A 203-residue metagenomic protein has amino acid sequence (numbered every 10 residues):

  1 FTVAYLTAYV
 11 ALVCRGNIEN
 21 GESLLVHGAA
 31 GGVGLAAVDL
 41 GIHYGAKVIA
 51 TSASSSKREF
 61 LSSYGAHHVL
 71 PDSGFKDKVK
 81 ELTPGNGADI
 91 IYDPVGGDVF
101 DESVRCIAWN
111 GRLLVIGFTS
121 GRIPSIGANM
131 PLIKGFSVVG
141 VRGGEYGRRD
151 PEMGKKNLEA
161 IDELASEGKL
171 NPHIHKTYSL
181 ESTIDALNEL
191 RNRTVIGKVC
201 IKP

Functional and structural regions predicted by a protein language model:
F1-S73: Mid-domain Rossmann-like dinucleotide-binding core that forms the NAD(H)/NADP(H) cofactor-binding site
N20-E22, A88, N110: Phosphate-coordination loops involved in phosphoryl transfer and adenosine-cofactor binding
L25, I91-Y92, L114: N-terminal Rossmann-like NAD(P) cofactor-binding module of classical short-chain dehydrogenase/reductase
G28-A29, V95, F118: NAD(P)H cofactor-binding loop motif with strongest signal on the N-terminal glycine-rich segment
L61, D98-K169, K202-P203: Glycine-rich phosphate-binding loop and adjacent beta-alpha segment of Rossmann(oid) nucleotide-cofactor-binding
F75-G85: Short amphipathic alpha-helix with an adjacent loop that forms part of the alpha/beta core around
D162-E163, E167-K176, I184-P203: C-terminal capping/lid region of NAD(P)-dependent oxidoreductase domains
